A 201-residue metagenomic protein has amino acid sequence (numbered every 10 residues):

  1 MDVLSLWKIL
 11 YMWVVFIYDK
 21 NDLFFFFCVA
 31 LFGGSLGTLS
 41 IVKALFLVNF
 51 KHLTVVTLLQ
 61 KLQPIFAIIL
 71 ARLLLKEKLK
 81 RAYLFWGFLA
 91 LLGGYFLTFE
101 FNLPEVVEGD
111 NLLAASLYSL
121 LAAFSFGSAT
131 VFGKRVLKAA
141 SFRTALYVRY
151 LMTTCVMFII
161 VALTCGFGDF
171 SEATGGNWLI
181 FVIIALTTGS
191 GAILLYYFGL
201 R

Functional and structural regions predicted by a protein language model:
M1-K8, F24, C28, F85-L92 (+2 more regions): Hydrophobic alpha-helical transmembrane segments of multi-pass integral membrane proteins, especially transporters
L10-T54, F96, A185-R201: Specific transmembrane alpha-helical segments of multi-pass solute transporters/efflux pumps, especially DMT/EamA
V15, L45-N49, T98-L112, T164-F181: Membrane-interface helix termini and inter-helical loops of multi-pass transporters
T38, L53-L62, F132-C155, G189-R201: Helix-helix packing/entry segments at the starts of transmembrane helices
V42-K78: Specific alpha-helical transmembrane segments that line the substrate/conduction pathway and gating interfaces
A44, L73-L75, L79, V136 (+2 more regions): Hydrophobic/aromatic residues within transmembrane alpha-helices of multi-pass small-molecule transporters
P64-F124: Juxtamembrane helix-loop boundary signature in multi-pass membrane transporters
